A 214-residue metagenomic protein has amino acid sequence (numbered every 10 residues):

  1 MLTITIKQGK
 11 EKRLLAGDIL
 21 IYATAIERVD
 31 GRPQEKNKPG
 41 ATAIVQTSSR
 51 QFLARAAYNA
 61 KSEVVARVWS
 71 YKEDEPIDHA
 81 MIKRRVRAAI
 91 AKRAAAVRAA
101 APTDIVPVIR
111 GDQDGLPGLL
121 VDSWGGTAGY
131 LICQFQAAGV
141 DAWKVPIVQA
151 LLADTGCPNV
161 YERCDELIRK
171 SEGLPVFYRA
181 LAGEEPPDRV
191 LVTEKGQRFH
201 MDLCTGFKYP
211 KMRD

Functional and structural regions predicted by a protein language model:
M1-G125: Non-catalytic accessory regions of SAM-dependent methyltransferases
T42-A43, Y130, P158-V160: Structural motif
F52, A128-L131, R198-F199: Hydrophobic residues embedded in beta-strands of well-ordered beta-sheets
A60-S62, G139-V140, F207-K208: Short, surface-exposed beta-strand-loop junctions and turns on beta-sheet-rich folds
V65-A66, Y130-C133, K208-K211: Short small-residue beta-strand/loop micro-motif enriched in glycine and branched aliphatics
D78-R85, G139-I147: Short amphipathic alpha-helical segments
I109-D122, W143-R213: Non-catalytic substrate-recognition/targeting regions of SAM-dependent transferases
T127-D141: A short interface-forming secondary-structure element
